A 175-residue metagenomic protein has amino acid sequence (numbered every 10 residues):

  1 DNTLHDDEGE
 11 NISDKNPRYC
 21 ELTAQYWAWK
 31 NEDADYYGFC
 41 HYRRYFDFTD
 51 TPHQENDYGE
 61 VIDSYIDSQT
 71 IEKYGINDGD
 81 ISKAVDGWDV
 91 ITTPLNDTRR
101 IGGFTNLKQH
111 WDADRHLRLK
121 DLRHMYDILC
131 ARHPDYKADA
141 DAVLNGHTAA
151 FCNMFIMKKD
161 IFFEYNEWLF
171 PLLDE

Functional and structural regions predicted by a protein language model:
D1-E175: ER/Golgi luminal nucleotide-sugar-dependent glycosyltransferases, focusing on the catalytic module
